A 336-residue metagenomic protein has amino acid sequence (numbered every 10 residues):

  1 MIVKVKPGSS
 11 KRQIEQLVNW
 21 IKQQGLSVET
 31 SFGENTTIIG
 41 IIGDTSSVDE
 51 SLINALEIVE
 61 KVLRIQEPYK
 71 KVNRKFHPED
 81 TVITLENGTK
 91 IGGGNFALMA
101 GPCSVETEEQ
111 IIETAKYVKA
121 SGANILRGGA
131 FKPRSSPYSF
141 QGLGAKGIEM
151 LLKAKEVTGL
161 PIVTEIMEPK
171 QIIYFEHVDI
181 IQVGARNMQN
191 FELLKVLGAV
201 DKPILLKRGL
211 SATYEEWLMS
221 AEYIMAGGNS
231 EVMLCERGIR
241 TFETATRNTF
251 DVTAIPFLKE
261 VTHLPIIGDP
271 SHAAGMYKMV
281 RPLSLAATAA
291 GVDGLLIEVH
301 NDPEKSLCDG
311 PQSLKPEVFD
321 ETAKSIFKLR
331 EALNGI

Functional and structural regions predicted by a protein language model:
M1-L98: Non-catalytic terminal accessory/regulatory regions of metabolic enzymes
K6, L143, G159-K170, D179-E192 (+3 more regions): Catalytic beta/alpha-barrel core
D80-C103, R134, K259-G268: N-terminal small/glycine-rich loop or linker at the start of catalytic domains across soluble metabolic enzymes
F96-E113, P137-Q141, P161-E165, G184-R186 (+2 more regions): Active-site mouth loops of central-metabolism enzymes
F96-P102, N124-G128, I162-T164, I181-V183 (+4 more regions): Hydrophobic faces of well-ordered beta-strands that scaffold small-molecule active sites in alpha/beta enzyme cores
R127-A145, N301-S313: Glycine-rich, proline-tolerant flexible connector loops at the mouths of alpha/beta enzymes
F140-T164, V196-P203, V252-I266, Q312-G335: Alpha-helix-loop-beta-strand connector modules within alpha/beta enzyme cores
V200-V299: Catalytic alpha/beta core domains of metabolic enzymes, predominantly
